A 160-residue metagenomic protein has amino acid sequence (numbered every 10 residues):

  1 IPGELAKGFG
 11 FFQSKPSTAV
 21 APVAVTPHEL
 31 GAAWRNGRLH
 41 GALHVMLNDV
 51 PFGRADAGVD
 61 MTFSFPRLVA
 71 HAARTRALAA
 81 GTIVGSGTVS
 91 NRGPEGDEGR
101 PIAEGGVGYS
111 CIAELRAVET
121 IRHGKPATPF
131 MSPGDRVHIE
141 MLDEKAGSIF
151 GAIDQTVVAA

Functional and structural regions predicted by a protein language model:
I1-H71, Y109-V118, A127-P129, D154-A160: Glycine-enriched loop-and-adjacent helix/strand subsegments that border the catalytic/binding cleft of enzyme cores
P27, F52-R54, M61, N91-E95 (+1 more regions): Flexible loop/turn segments at secondary-structure boundaries
G37-L39, R76-L78, P129-G134, G147-I149: A structural signal for short secondary-structure junctions
A42-L43, D135-V137: Conserved N-terminal strand/loop that marks the beginning of ABC ATPase nucleotide-binding domains
L47-D49, M141-K145: Short acidic, glycine-rich loop/turn motifs
H71, T75-I83: Phosphate/ATP-binding catalytic cores across multiple sugar-kinase/actin-like superfamilies, primarily ASKHA
T82-P133, E140-L142, I153-D154: Active-site pocket scaffolds in enzymes
